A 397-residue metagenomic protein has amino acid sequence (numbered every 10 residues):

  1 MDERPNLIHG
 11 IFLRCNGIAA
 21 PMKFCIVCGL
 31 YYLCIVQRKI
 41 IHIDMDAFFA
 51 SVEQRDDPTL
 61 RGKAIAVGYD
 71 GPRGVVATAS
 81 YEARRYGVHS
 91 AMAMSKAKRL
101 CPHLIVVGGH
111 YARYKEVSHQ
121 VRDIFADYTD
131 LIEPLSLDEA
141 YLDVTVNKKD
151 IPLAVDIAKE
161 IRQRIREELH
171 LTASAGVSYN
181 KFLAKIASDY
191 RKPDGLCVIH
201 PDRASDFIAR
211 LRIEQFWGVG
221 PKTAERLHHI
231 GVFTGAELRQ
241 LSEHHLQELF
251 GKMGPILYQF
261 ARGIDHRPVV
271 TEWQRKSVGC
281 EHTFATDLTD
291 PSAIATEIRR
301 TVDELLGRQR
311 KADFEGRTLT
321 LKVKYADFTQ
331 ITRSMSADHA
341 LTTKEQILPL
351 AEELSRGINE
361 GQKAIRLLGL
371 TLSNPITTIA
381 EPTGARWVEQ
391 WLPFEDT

Functional and structural regions predicted by a protein language model:
H9-L249, G254-I256, L372, I376-T397: Gly/Gly-Pro- and Ser/Thr-rich, intrinsically disordered tail segments characteristic of DNA damage-repair and tolerance
C34, H42, Q215, T223-L367 (+1 more regions): DNA-contacting surface of Y-family translesion DNA polymerases
